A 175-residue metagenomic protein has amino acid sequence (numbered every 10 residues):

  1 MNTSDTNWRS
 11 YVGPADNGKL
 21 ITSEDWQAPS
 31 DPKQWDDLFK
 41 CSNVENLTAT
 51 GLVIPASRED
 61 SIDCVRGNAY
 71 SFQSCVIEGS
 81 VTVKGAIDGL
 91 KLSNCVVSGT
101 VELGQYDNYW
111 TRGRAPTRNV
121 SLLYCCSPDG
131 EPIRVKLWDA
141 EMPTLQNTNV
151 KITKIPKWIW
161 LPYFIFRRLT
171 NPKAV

Functional and structural regions predicted by a protein language model:
M1, N7, L20, Q27 (+5 more regions): Intrinsic disorder/low-complexity segments
T3, K19, E45-L47, R114 (+3 more regions): Low-complexity intrinsically disordered segments
N7-V12, N17, D25-K40, P55-R66 (+3 more regions): Extracellular beta-strand/beta-solenoid scaffold signature
G18, N46, G51, N68-A69 (+7 more regions): Detector for repetitive beta-architecture
S93, P116, Q146-T148, N171: Generic short amphipathic/hydrophobic targeting helices enriched at N-termini, encompassing Sec-type signal peptides
V135-L145, V150-K154, A174-V175: Soluble, non-transmembrane catalytic domains of enzymes that act on hydrophobic metabolites at membranes
T153-V175: Membrane-proximal basic amphipathic "stem/tether" segments
